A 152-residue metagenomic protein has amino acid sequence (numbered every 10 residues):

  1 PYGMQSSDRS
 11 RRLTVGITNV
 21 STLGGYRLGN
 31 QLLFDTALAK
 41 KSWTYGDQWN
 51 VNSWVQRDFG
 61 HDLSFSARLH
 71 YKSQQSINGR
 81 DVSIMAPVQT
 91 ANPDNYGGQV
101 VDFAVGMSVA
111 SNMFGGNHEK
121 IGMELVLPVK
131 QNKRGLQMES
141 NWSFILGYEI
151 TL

Functional and structural regions predicted by a protein language model:
P1-A37, T90, N95-G98, T151: Outer-membrane pore/translocation modules
K40-Y45, W49-L152: Outer membrane beta-barrel transmembrane domains
